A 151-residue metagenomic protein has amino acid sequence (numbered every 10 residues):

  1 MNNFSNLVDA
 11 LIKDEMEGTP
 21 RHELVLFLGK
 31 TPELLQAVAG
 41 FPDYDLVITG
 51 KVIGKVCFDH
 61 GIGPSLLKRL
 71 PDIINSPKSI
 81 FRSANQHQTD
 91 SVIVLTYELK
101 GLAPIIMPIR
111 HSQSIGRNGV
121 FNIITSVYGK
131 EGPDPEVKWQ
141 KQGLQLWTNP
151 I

Functional and structural regions predicted by a protein language model:
M1-I151: Ribonuclease/tRNase effector modules and their secretory precursors
